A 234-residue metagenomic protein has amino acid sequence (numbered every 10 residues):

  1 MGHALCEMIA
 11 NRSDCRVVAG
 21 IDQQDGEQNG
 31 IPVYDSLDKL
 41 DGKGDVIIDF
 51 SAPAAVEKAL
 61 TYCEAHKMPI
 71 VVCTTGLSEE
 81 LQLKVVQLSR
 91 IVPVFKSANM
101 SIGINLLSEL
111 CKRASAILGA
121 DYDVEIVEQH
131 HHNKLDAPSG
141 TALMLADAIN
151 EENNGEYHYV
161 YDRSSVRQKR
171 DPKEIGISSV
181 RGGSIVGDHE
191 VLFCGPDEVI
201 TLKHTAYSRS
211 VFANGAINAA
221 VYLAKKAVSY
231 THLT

Functional and structural regions predicted by a protein language model:
G2-H3: N-terminal Rossmann-fold NAD(P) dinucleotide-binding loop
N11-N29: NAD(P)-binding Rossmann-fold cofactor-contacting core
E27-K43: Short acidic low-complexity segments
Y62-E79: ADP-ribose/adenylate-binding Rossmann-like module
T75-V94: Rossmann-fold NAD(P)-binding glycine/threonine-rich loop
L106-L110, A114-V166: Conserved anion/nucleotide-ligand pocket segment
S179-A227: Interdomain hinge/lid region at the active-site interface of Rossmann-like NAD(P)-dependent oxidoreductases
T231-T234: Conserved small/polar residues in nucleotide/adenosyl-binding loops
